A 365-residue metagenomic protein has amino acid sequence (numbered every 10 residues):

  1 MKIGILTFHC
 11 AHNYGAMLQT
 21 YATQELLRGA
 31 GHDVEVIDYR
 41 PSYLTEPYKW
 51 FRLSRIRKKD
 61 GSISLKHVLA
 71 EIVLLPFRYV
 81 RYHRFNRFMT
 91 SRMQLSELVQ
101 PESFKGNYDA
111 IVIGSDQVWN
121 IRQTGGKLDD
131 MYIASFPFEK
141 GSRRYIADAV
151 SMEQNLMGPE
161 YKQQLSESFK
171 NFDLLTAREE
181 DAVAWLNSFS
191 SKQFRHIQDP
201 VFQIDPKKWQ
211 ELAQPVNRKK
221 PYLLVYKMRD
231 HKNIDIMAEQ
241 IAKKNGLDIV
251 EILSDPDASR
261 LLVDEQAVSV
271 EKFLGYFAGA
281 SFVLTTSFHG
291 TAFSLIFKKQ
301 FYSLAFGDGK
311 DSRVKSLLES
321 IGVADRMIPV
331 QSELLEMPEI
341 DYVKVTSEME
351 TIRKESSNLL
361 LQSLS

Functional and structural regions predicted by a protein language model:
M1-S365: Active-site anion-handling motifs in enzyme catalytic cores
